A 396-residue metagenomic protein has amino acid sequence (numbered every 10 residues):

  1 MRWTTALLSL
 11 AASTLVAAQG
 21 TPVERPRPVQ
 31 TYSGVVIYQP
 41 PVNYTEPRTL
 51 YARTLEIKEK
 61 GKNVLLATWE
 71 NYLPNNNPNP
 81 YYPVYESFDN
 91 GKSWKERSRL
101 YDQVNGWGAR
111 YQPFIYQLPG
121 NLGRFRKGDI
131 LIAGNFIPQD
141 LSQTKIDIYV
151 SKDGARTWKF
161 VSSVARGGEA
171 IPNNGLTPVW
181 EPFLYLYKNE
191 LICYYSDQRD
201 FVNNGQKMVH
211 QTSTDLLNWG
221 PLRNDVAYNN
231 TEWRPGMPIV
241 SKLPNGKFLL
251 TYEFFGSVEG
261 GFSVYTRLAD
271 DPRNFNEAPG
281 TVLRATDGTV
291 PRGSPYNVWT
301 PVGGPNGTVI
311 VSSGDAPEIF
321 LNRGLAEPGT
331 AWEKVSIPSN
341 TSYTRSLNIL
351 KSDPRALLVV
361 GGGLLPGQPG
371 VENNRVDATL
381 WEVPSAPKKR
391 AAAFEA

Functional and structural regions predicted by a protein language model:
M1-P22, E395-A396: Fungal secretory targeting signals
A12-L15, G175-P178, I192: Long, low-complexity intrinsically disordered regions
Q19-L50, L55-A109, L118-N174, L186-T231 (+5 more regions): Beta-rich carbohydrate-recognition and catalytic domains
Y51-R53, Q112-F114, E181-F183, M237-I239 (+2 more regions): Conserved beta-strand position repeated once per blade in WD40 beta-propeller domains
V179, M208, P235-M237: Transmembrane beta-barrel architecture of outer membranes
